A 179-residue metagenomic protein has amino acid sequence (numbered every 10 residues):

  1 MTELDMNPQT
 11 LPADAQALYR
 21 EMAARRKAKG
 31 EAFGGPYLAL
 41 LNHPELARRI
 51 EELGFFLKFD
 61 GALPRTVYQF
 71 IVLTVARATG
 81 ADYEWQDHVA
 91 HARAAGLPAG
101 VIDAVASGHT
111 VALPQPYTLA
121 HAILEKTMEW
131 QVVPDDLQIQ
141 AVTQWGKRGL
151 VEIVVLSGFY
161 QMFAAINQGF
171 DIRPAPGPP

Functional and structural regions predicted by a protein language model:
M1-L63, F170-P179: Acidic, glycine/proline-rich low-complexity segments that act as flexible tails and inter-domain linkers
D14-A15, A28, A32, R48-E51 (+2 more regions): N-terminal hydrophobic signal/anchor transmembrane helix of membrane proteins
I50-L53, Q69, W85-D87, T118-A122 (+1 more regions): A generic alpha-helix surface/boundary motif
D82-G108: Helix-adjacent hinge/juxtasegments
V101-W130: Alpha-helical ds-nucleic-acid-binding substructure associated with the helix-hairpin-helix region of base-excision DNA
V132-V133, L137-I139, P174-G177: Alpha-helical transmembrane segments and membrane-interface helix-loop junctions in multi-pass membrane proteins
G146-K147: Transmembrane-helix boundary/entry motifs in multi-pass membrane transporters
